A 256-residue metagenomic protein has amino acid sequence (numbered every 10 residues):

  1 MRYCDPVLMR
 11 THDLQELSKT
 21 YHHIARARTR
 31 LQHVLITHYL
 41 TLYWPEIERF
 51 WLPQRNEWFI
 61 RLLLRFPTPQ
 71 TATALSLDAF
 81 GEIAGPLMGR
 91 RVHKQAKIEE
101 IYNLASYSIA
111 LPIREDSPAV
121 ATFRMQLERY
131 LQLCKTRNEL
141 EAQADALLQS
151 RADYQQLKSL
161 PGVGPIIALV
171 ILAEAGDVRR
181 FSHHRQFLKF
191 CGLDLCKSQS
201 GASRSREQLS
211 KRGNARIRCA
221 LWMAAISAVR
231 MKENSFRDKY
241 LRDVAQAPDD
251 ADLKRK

Functional and structural regions predicted by a protein language model:
M1-K256: A detector of single, family-specific signature residues that are central to catalytic or substrate-handling motifs
